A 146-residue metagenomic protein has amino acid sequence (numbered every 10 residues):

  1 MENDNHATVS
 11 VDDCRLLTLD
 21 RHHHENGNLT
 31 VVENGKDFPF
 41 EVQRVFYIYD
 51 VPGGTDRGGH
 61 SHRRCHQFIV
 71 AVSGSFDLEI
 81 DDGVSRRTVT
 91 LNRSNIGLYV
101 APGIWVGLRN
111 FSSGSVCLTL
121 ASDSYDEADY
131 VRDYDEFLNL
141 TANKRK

Functional and structural regions predicted by a protein language model:
M1-L98, S113-G114, T119-L120, Y125-K146: Non-catalytic, conserved peripheral segments adjacent to functional cores
